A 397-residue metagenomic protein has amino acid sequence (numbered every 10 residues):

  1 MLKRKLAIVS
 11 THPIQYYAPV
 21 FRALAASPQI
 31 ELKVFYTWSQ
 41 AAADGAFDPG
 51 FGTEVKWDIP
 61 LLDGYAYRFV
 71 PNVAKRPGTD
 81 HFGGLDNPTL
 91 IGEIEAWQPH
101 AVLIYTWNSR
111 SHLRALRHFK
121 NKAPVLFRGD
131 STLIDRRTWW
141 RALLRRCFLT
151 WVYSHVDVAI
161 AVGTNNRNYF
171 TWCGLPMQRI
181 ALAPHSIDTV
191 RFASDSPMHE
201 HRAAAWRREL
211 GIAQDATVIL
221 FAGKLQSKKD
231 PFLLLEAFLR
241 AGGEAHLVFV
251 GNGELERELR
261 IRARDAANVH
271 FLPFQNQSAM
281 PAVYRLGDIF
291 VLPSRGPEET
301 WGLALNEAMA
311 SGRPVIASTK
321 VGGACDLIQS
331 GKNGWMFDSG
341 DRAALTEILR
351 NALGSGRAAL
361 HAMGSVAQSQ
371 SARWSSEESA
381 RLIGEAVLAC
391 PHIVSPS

Functional and structural regions predicted by a protein language model:
N108-S111, A123-L143, H155-V158: A short, histidine- and acid-enriched strand-loop-helix "catalytic/donor-clamping" loop that lines the nucleotide-sugar
H201-A204, A213-K229, L235-F238: Conserved donor-binding/catalytic core segment of Leloir-type glycosyltransferases
R208, E258, A358-R373: A short, well-ordered alpha-helix in the C-terminal region of glycosyltransferases
R257-S278: Nucleotide-activated donor-binding/catalytic signature segment of Leloir-type glycosyltransferases, i.e., the conserved
F274-Q275, A282-G287: Short alpha-helical donor nucleotide-sugar binding micro-motif in glycosyltransferases
R285-T300, R313: Acidic donor-binding loop of glycosyltransferase active sites
A310, P314-S318: Short hydrophobic beta-strand element within catalytic cores of glycosyltransferases and related nucleotide-activated
Q329-G331, W335-R342, N351-R357: Conserved acidic donor-binding segment of nucleotide-sugar-dependent glycosyltransferases
